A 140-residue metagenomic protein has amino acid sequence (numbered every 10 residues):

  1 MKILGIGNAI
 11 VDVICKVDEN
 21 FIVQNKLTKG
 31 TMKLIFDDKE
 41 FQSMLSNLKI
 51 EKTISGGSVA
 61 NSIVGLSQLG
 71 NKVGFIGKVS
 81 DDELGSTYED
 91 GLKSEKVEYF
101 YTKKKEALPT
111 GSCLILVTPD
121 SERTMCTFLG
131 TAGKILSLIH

Functional and structural regions predicted by a protein language model:
M1-I76: Glycine-rich phosphate/adenosyl-contacting loop at the front of the ribokinase-like
I6-N8, K78-D81, K104, V117-P119 (+1 more regions): Cofactor-binding loop segments of dinucleotide-utilizing enzymes, especially the Rossmann-like FAD- and NAD(P)+-binding
L69, L108-G111: Short, basic and Ser/Thr-rich N-terminal targeting/leader segments
E95-A107: A glycine-rich helix N-cap at a beta->alpha junction
S112-L116: Short beta-strand scaffold segments in enzyme catalytic cores
I139-H140: Conserved small/polar residues in nucleotide/adenosyl-binding loops
